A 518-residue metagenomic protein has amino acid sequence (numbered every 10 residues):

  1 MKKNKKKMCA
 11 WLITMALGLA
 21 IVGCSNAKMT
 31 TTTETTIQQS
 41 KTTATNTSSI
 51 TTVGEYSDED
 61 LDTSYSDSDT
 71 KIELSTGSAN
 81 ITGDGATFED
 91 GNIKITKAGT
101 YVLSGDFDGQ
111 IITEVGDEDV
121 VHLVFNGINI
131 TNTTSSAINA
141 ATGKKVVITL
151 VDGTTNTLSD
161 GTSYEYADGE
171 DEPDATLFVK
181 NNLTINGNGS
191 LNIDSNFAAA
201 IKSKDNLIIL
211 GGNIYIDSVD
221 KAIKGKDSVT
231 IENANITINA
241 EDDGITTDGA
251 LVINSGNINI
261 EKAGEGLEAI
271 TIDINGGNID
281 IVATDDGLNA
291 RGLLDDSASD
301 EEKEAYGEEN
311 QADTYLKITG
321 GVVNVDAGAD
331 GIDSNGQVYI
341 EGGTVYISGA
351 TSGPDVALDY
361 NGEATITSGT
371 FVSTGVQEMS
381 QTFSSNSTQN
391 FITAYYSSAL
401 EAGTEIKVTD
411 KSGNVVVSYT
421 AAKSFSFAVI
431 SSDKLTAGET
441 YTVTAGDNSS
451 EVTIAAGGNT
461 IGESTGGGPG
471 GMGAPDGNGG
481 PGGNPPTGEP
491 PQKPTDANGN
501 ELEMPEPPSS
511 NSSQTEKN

Functional and structural regions predicted by a protein language model:
M1-K7: Positively charged n-region of N-terminal signal peptides that target proteins for export
K7-N518: A composition-driven surface/loop motif
